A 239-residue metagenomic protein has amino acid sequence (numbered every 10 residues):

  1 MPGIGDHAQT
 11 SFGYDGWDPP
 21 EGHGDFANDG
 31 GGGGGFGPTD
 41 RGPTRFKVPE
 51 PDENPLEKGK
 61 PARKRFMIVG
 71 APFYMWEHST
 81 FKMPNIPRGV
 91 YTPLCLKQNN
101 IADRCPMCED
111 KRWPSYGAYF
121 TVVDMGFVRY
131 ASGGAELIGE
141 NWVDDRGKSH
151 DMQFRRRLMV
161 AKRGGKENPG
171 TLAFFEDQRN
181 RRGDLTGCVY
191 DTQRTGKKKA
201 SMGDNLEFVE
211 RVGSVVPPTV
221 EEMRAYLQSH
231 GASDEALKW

Functional and structural regions predicted by a protein language model:
M1-M159, K166-R182, A232-W239: OB-fold ssDNA-binding interfaces and closely related basic DNA-contact patches used across DNA replication/repair
S79-K82, G133-A135, G187, G203-N205 (+1 more regions): Generic detector of ordered, mature protein regions
G117-Y119, V189, G203: Broad gene-expression machinery/nucleic-acid interaction feature
G165-K166, R194-R224: OB-fold/S1-family single-stranded nucleic acid-binding modules
R181-S201: Elongated alpha-helical scaffolds
T219-W239: Extended, charge-rich, solvent-exposed interface segments
